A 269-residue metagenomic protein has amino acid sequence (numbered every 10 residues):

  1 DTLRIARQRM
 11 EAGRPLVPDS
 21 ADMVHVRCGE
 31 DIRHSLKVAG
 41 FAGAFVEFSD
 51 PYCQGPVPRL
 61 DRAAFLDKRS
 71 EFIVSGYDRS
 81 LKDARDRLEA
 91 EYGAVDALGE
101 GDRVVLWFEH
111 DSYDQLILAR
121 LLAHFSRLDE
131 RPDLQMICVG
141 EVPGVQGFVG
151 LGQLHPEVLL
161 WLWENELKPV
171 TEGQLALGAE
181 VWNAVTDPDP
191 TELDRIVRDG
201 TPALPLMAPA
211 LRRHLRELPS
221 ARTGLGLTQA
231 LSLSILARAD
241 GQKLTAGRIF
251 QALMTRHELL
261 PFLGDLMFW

Functional and structural regions predicted by a protein language model:
R4-L81: A structured, charge-rich N-terminal accessory region that forms the first stable segment of a protein and links
R27-R33, H110-L118, V142: Gly/Ser/Thr-rich loops at beta-strand to alpha-helix junctions that form or flank small-molecule/cofactor-binding
A42-F45, R120-L134: A short alpha->loop->secondary-structure connector
G76-R127: Long, hydrophobic/aromatic-enriched structural stretches that serve as scaffold segments
M136-L160: Short, conserved secondary-structure transition motifs
P156-R238: A conserved mid-domain beta-alpha-beta active-site/ligand-binding segment of alpha/beta enzyme cores
G241-T255, G264: Short acidic, hydrophobic short linear motifs in intrinsically disordered regions
L260-W269: Short amphipathic alpha-helical interaction segments
